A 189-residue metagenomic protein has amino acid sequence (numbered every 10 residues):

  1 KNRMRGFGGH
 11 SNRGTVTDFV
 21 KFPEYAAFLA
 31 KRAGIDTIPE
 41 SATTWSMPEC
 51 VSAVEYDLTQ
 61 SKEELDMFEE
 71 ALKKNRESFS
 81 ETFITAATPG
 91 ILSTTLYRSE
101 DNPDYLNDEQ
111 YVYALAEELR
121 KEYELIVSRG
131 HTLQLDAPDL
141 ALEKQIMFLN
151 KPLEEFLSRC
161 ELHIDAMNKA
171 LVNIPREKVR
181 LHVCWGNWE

Functional and structural regions predicted by a protein language model:
K1-E189: Domain-level signal for soluble alpha/beta catalytic cores
